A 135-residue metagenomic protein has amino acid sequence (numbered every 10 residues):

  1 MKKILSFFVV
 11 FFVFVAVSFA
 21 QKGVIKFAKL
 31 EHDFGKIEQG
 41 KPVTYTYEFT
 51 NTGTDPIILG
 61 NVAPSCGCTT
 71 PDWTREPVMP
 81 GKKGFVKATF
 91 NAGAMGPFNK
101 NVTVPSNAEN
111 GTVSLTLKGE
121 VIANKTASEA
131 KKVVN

Functional and structural regions predicted by a protein language model:
M1-V24: Bacterial Sec-dependent N-terminal signal peptides
F19-P42, T46-E48, E109-N135: Long, low-complexity ectodomains and other extracytoplasmic segments of secretory-pathway proteins
V24, T54-K82: Surface-exposed binding patches on compact interaction domains or structured appendages
H32, K82-A88: Short strand-edge motifs at loop-to-beta-strand transitions and within beta-strands of extracellular beta-rich domains
Q39, P80, A94-M95: Surface-exposed loops/turns
F49-G53: Asparagine-centered strand-capping/turn motif at beta-strand->loop junctions
K87-T89, N99-T103: Ligand-binding face of N-terminal immunoglobulin V-set domains in extracellular IgSF glycoproteins
N91-G96, N107: Short, surface-exposed loop/turn segments at beta-strand-coil junctions that are enriched for proline with nearby
